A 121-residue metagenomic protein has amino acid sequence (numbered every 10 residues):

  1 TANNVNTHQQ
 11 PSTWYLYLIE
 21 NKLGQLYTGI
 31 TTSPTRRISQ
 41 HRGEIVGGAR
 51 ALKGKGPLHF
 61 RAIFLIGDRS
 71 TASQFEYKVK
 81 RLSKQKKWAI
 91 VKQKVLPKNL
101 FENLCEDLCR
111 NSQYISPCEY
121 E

Functional and structural regions predicted by a protein language model:
T1-G47, K53-I66, S70-Y77, V95-E121: GIY-YIG nuclease catalytic motif and its immediate N-terminal context
Y77-K92: Short arginine-rich
